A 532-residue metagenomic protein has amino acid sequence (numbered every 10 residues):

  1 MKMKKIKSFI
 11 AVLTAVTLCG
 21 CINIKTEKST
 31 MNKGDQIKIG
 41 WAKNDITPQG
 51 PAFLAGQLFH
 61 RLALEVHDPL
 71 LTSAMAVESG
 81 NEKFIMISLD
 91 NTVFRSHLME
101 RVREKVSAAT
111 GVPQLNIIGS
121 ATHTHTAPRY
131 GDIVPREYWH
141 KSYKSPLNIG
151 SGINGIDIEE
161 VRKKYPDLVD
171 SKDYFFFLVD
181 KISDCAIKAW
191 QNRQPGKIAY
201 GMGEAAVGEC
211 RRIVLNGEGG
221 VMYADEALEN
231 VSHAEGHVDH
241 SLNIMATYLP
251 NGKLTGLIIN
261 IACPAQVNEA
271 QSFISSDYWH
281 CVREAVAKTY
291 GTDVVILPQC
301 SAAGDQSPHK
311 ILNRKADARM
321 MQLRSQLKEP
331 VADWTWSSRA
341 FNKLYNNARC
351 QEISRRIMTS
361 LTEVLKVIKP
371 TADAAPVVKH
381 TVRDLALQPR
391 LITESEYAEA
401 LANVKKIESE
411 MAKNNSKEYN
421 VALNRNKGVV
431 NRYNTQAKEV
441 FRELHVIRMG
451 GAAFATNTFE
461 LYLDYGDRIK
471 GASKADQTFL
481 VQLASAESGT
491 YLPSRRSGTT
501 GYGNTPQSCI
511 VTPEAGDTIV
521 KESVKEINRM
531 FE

Functional and structural regions predicted by a protein language model:
K2-I10: Bacterial N-terminal signal peptides that target proteins for export
A11-V12, T26: Intrinsically disordered, low-complexity serine/threonine-rich segments
T14-V16, D132: Repetitive helical segments and hydrophobic/amphipathic motifs
L18-G20: C-terminal motif of bacterial Sec signal peptides marking the signal peptidase cleavage site
I22-E532: Non-catalytic substrate/cofactor recognition surfaces at enzyme active-site rims
